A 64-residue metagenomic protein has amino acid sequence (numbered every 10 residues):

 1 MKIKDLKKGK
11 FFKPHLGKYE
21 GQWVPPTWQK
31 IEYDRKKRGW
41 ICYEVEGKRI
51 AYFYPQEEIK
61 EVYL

Functional and structural regions predicted by a protein language model:
M1-F11: Mixed-charge, Lys/Arg-rich low-complexity intrinsically disordered regions
L6-K8, D34-R38: A short, compositionally biased
F12, W28, W40-C42, I59: Hydrophobic beta-strand residues in large extracellular and virion-surface proteins
H15-G17: Short, surface-exposed secondary-structure boundary micro-motifs
G21-R35: Short beta-strand-centered aromatic/proline hotspots
K36-E46: Short, solvent-exposed secondary-structure boundary/capping segments
E46-L64: Intrinsically disordered, low-complexity, charged/polar segments
